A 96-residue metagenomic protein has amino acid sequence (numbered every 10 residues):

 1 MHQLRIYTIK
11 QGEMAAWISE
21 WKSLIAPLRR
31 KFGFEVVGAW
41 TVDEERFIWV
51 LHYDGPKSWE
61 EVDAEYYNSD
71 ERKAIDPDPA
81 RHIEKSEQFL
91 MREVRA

Functional and structural regions predicted by a protein language model:
M1-A16, K31-F32, R95: Surface-exposed interaction/gating patches
H2-I9, E35-Y67: Short, well-ordered beta-strand segments in beta-rich or mixed alpha/beta enzyme and ligand-binding folds
E13-V37: Short amphipathic alpha-helical segments
I18-S19, A26, S58-P79: A generic structured-segment signal
F32-I48, E71-A96: Glycine-rich beta-strand-turn "strand-cap" elements at beta-sheet edges
